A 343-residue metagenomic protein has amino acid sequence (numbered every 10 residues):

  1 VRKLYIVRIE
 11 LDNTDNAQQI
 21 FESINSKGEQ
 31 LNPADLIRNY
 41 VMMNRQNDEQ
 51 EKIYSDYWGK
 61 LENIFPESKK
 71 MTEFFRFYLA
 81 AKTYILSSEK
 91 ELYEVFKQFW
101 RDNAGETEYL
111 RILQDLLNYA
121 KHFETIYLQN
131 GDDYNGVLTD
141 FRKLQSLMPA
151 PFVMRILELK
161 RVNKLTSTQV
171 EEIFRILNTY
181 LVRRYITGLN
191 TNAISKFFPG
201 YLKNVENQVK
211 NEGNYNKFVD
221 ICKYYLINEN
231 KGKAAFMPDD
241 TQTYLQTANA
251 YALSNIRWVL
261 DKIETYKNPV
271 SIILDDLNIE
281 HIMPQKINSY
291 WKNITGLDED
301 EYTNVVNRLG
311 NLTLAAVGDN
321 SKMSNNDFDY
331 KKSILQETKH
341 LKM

Functional and structural regions predicted by a protein language model:
V1-L11: Short, basic/polar, glycine-containing "phosphate-handling" surface segments that engage DNA
Y5, P33-R257: A cross-family structural signal marking well-folded subdomains
N13, M154-R161, K262-K267: Short, flexible beta-strand-to-coil junctions
L31-P33, Q50-E51, S321-D327: Acidic/polar loop patches that form or flank catalytic/metal-binding clefts of enzymes that bind anionic ligands
N211-K342: Betabetaalpha-Me/HNH-type nuclease active-site subdomain
